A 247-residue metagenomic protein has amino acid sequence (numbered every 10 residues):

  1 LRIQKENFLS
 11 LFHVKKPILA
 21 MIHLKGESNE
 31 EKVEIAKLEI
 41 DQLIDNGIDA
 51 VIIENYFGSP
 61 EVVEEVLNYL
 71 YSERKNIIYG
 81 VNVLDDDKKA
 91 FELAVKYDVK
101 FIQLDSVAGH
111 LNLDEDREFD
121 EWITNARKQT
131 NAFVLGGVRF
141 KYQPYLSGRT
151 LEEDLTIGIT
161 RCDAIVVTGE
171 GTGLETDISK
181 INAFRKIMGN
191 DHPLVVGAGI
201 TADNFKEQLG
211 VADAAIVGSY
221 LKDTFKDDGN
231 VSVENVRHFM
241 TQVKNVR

Functional and structural regions predicted by a protein language model:
R2-I77, R149-T160, A202, V231 (+1 more regions): Conserved N-terminal beta1-alpha1 strand-loop-helix module at the mouth
R2-L9, N55-S72, D85-E92, A108-T130 (+3 more regions): Active-site-adjacent beta->alpha loops and helix N-cap segments on the catalytic face of soluble alpha/beta enzymes
V14-L19, E73-V83, Q129-Q143, F184-G197: Short beta-strand/loop segments at the ligand-binding rim of alpha/beta enzyme cores
M21-L24, N55, V81-D85, S106 (+4 more regions): A cross-domain feature marking catalytic cores of carbohydrate-active enzymes and several ubiquitous metabolic/repair
L24-E27, K88-V166: Conserved anion-binding
K25, A50, V99-E115, R161-L174 (+2 more regions): Glycine-rich phosphate-binding active-site loops on the catalytic face of alpha/beta enzymes
E31, D86-V99, S147-T156, N190 (+1 more regions): Catalytic cores of alpha/beta
L43-N46, N125-Q129, R161, I165-T168 (+4 more regions): Change "in soluble alpha/beta enzymes" to "in soluble alpha/beta proteins
